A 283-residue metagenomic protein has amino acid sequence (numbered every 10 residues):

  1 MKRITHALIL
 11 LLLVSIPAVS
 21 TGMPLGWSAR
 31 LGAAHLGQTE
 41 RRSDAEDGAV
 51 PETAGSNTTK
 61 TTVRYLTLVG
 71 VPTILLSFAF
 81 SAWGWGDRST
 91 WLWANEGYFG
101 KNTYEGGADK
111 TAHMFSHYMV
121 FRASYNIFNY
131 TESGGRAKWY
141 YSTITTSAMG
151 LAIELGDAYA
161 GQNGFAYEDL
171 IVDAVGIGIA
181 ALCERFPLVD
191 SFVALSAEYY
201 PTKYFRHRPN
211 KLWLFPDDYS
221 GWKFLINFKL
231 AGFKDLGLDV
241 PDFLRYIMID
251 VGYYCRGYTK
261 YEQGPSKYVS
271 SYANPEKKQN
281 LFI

Functional and structural regions predicted by a protein language model:
I16-K110, M114-F121, Y125-Y130, L238-V240 (+2 more regions): N-terminal targeting leaders of membrane proteins
T59-R64, N129-Y141, C183-F192, F233-I247: Short loop/turn motifs that connect adjacent beta-strands in outer-membrane beta-barrel proteins
T145, M149, S191-L195, R245-V251: Transmembrane beta-strands of outer-membrane beta-barrel proteins
A152-A174: Interfacial helix-loop-helix junctions of multi-pass membrane proteins
D173, D218-F224, R245, K277-I283: Residues that define the transmembrane beta-barrel architecture of outer-membrane proteins
G178-L182, F224-L230, I283: Residues on the lipid-exposed face of transmembrane beta-strands in outer-membrane beta-barrel proteins
Y199-K203, Y253-T259: Transmembrane beta-strands of outer-membrane beta-barrel pores
R208-N227, A231-L244: Acidic-aromatic/histidine active-site loop/patch
